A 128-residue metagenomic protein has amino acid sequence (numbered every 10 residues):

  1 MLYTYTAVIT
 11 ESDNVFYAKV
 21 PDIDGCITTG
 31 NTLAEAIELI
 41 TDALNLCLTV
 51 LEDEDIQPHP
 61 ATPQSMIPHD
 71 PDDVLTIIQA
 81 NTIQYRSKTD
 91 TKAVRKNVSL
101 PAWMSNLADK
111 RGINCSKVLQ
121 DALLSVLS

Functional and structural regions predicted by a protein language model:
M1-N14, K19, V74: N-terminal segment of the canonical double-stranded RNA-binding domain
L2-T4, D42-V98, W103-R111, K117-D121 (+1 more regions): Short, charged, surface-exposed hinge/linker loops at domain edges that act as mobile lids or interdomain connectors
P21-D24, P101: Short, proline-centered helix/strand-breaking motifs
D24-A34, N97: A short, exposed loop/beta-hairpin motif centered on an aromatic-Gly-Thr core
G30-C47: Short, well-ordered alpha-helical segments
